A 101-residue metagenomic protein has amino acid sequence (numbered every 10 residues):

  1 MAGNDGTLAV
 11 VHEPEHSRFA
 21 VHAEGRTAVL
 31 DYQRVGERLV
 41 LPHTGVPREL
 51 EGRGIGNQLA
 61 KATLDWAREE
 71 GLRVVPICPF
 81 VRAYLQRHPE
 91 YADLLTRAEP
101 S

Functional and structural regions predicted by a protein language model:
A2-T44: N-terminal first-folded block
E15, E51, T96-P100: Short capping/connector residues at structural and topological boundaries
G45-E51: A short, internal acetyl-CoA/4′-phosphopantetheine-binding micro-motif in the GNAT/acyltransferase core
G52-T63: Conserved acetyl-CoA-binding loop-helix of GNAT-fold acetyltransferases
W66-S101: C-terminal structural segments of small proteins and small subunits
